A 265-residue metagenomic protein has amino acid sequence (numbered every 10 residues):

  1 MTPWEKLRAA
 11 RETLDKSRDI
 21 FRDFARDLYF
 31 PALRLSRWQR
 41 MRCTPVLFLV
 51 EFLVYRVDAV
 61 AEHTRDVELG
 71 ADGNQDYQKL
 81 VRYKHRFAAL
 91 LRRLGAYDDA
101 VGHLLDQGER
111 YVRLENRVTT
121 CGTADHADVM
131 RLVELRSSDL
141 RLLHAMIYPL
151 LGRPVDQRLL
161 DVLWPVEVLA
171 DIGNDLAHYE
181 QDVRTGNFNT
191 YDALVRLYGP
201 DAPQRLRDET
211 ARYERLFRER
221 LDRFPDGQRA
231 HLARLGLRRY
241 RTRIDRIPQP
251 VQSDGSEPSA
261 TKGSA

Functional and structural regions predicted by a protein language model:
M1-I20, H63-D66: Conserved two-metal-ion catalytic palm core of "right-hand" nucleic acid polymerases, unifying RNA-dependent RNA
M1-R8, A211-A265: C-terminal domain/tail detector
R11-L28, R40-L53, D76-V183, A230-R234 (+1 more regions): All-alpha helical catalytic cores of prenyl diphosphate-utilizing isoprenoid enzymes
R34, N74, T123-D128, L197 (+1 more regions): Short coil/turn segments at secondary-structure junctions
R34-T44, V50-L80, N189: Aspartate-rich (DDxxD/NDxxD/DxxxD) Mg2+/diphosphate-binding motifs and their adjoining helix-loop segments
R40-P45, T64-D72, P154-W164, P250-A265: Short alpha-helical "patches" and their helix-cap loops
A61-V67, A177, Q181-R184: Extended intrinsically disordered, low-complexity coil regions enriched in Ser, Thr, Gly, Ala and often Pro
V183-F224: Accessory, usually C-terminal, subdomains that scaffold auxiliary metal cofactors
